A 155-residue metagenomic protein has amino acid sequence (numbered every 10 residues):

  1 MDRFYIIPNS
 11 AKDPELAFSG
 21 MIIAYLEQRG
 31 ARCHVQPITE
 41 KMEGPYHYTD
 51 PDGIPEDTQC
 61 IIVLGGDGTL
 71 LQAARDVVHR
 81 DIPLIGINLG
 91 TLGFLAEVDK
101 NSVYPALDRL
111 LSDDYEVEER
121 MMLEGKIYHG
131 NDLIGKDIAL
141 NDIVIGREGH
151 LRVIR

Functional and structural regions predicted by a protein language model:
M1-G65, T69-H79: N-terminal glycine-/serine-/threonine-rich phosphate-binding loop
M1-Y5, G86-L89, L95-S102: Short, charged N-terminal helix-start/capping segments
S10-A11, L89, D99, V144: Short, glycine/serine-rich, charged loops/turns that create anion-binding and catalytic segments at active sites
R29-C33, D57-C60, I87-L89, R109-S112 (+1 more regions): Glycine-rich loops and low-complexity Gly/Arg-rich segments that provide flexible linkers or classic glycine-based
T49, L89-G90, I138-L140: Residue-level signal for pocket-adjacent positions within structured domains
Q72, V77-F94: Gly/Ser-rich helix-loop-strand patches that form or flank binding pockets for ribonucleotide-derived cofactors
F94-R155: Catalytic core of DAGKc-family lipid kinases
